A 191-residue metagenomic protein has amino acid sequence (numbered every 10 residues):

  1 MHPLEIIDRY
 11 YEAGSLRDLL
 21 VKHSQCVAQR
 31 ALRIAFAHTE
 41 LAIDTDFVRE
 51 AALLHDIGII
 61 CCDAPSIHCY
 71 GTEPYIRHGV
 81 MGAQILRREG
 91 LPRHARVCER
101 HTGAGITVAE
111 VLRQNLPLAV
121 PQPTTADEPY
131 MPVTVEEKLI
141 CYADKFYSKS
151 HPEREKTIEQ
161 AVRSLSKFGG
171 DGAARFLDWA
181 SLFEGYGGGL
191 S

Functional and structural regions predicted by a protein language model:
M1-R17: Generic N-terminal amphipathic, Lys/Arg-enriched alpha-helix
L4-E5, V27-T39: Long, contiguous secondary-structure blocks with strong helical propensity
D8, A28, L32, G82-R87 (+1 more regions): Amphipathic alpha-helical segments within well-ordered protein domains
E12, E40-R154, I158: Divalent metal-dependent catalytic cores for phosphoryl transfer on phosphate-bearing substrates
D18-H23: A short, charge-rich alpha-helical start-of-domain segment used by transcription regulators
Q25, P92, S181-E184: Generic structural signal for well-ordered, non-transmembrane alpha-helical segments in soluble/cytosolic regions
A51, H55, G105-I106, V162-R175: Short, mixed-charge aromatic SLiMs
L165-S191: Charged phosphate-binding loop/patch that engages nucleotide di/tri-phosphates or the phosphate backbone of nucleic
